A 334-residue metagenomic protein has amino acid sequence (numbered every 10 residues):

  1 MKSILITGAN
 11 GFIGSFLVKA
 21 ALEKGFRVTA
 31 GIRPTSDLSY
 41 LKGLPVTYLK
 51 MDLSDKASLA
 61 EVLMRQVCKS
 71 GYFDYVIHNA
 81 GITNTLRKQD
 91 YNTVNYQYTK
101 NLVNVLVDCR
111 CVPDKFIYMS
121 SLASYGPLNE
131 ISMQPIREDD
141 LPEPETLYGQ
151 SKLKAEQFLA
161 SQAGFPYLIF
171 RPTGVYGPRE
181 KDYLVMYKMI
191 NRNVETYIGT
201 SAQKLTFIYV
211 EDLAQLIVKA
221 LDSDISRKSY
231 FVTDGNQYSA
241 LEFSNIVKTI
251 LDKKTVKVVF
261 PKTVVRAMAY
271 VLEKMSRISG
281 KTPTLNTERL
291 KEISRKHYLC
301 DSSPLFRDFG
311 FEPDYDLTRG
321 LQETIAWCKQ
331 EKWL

Functional and structural regions predicted by a protein language model:
I4-K24: N-terminal Rossmann NAD(P)H-binding glycine-rich loop of SDR-like oxidoreductase domains
T47, L53-Q97, N101, Y125-P127: NAD(P)H-binding glycine-rich loop region in Rossmannoid oxidoreductase-like domains and their noncatalytic homologs
N101-L147: Conserved Rossmann-fold NAD(P)-dependent oxidoreductase catalytic core, especially the SDR/UDP-sugar
N129-G174, T196-I198: Catalytic helix-loop patch of NAD(P)-dependent Rossmann-fold dehydrogenases
Q150, K154-A155, E180-V185, G199-L221 (+2 more regions): Substrate-positioning beta->alpha
V210, N245, M268-E312: Conserved C-terminal active-site "lid" loop/helix of NAD(P)H-dependent oxidoreductases that clamps the redox cofactor
A220-L285, T318, Q322-I325, K332: Mid/C-terminal beta-alpha module of Rossmann-like enzyme folds, strongest in SDR-family dehydrogenases/epimerases
C300-D308, E312-L334: Amphipathic terminal alpha-helices
